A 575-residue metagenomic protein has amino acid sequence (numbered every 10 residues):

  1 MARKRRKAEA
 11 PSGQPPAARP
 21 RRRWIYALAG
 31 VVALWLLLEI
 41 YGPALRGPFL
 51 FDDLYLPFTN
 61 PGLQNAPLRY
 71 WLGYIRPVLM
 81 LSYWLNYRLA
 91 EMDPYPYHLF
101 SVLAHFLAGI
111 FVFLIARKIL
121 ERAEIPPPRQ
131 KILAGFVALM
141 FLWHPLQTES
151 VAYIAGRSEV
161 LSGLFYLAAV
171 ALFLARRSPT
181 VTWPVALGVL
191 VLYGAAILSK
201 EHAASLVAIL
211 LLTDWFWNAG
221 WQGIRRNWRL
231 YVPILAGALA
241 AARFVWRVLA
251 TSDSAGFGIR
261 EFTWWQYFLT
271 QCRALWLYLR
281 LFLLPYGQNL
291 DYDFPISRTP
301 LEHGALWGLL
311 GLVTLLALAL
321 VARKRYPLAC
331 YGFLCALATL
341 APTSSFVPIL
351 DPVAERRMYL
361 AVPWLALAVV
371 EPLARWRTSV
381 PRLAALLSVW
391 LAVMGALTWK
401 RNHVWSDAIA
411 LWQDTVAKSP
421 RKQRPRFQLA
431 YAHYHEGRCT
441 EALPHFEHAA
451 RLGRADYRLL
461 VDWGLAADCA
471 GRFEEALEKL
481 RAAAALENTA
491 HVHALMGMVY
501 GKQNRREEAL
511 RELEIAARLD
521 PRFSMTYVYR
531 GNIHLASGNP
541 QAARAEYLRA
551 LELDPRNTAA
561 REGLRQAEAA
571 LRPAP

Functional and structural regions predicted by a protein language model:
M1-P20, I409-P575: C-terminal luminal/periplasmic domains and tails of membrane-associated envelope-modifying transferases
A2-C469, H491: Polytopic membrane enzymes that build or remodel cell-surface glycoconjugates and lipids
